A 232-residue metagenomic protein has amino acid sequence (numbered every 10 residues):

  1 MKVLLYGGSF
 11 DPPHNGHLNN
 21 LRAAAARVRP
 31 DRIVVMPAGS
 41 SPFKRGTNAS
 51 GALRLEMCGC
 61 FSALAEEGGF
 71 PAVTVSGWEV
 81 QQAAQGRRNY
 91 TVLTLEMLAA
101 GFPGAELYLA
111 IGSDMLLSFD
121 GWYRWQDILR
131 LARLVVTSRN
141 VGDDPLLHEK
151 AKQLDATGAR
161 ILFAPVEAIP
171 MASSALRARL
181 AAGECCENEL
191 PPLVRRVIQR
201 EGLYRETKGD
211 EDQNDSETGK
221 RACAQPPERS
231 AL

Functional and structural regions predicted by a protein language model:
M1-L232: Nucleotidyltransferase catalytic core that binds NTPs
